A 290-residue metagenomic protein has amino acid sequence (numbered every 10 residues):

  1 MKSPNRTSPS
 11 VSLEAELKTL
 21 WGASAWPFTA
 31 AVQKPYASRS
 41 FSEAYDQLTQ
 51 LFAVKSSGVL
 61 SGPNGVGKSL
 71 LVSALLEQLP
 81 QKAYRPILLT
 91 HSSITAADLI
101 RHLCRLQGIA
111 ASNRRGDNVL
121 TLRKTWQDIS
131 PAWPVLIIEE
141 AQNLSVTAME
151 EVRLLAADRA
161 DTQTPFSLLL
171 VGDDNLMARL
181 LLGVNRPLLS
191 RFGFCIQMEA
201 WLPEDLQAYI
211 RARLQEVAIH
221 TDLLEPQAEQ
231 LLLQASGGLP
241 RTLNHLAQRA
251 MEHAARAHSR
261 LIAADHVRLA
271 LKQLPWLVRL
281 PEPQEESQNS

Functional and structural regions predicted by a protein language model:
M1-V54, W276, L280-S290: A short, basic N-terminal segment
K2-A15, S73, Q215-S290: C-terminal alpha-helical "lid" subdomain
A23-F28, Y84, I94-N113: Conserved NTP-binding/hydrolysis module of P-loop NTPases
V54-A74: Walker A/P-loop nucleotide-binding motif
S57, I129-L170, L182-G183: Conserved Walker B catalytic segment
L76, L176-R191: Short regulatory helix/loop adjacent to the ATP-binding pocket of P-loop NTPases
L89-S92, L180, G193-L206: Conserved AAA+ ATPase "SRH/arginine-finger" region at the nucleotide-binding site
M198-E225: Conserved small helical "lid"/interfacial subdomain of P-loop NTPases
